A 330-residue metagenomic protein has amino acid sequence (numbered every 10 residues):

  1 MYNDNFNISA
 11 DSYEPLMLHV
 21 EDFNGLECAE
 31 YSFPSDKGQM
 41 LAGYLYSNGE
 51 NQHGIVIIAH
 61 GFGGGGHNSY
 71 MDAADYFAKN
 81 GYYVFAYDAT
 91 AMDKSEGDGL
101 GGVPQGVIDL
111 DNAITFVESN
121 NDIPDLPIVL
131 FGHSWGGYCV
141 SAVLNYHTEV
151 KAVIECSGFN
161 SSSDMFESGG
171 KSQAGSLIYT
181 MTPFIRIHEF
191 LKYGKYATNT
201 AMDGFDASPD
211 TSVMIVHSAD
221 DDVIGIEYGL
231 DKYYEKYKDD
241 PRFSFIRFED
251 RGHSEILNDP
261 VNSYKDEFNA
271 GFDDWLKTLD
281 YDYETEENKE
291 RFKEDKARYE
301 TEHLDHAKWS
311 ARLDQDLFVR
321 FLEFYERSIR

Functional and structural regions predicted by a protein language model:
M1-P34, Y44, D273, D280-L304: An N-terminal hydrophobic leader/cap segment in hydrolases
F62-D75, A89, E227: The serine-hydrolase catalytic nucleophile loop
G66, T90-N121: Catalytic nucleophile-loop/oxyanion-hole region of alpha/beta-hydrolase and closely related hydrolase-like folds
Y76-E96: Conserved alpha/beta-hydrolase
A142-G194: Hydrolase active-site cap/lid region
S208-P209, M214-D221: Short beta-strand/loop motif that positions the catalytic acidic residue of the alpha/beta-hydrolase fold
G225-K236, P260-V261: Short alpha-helix in the alpha/beta-hydrolase fold that links the catalytic acid
K238-R330: C-terminal catalytic histidine-bearing segment of alpha/beta-hydrolase fold enzymes
